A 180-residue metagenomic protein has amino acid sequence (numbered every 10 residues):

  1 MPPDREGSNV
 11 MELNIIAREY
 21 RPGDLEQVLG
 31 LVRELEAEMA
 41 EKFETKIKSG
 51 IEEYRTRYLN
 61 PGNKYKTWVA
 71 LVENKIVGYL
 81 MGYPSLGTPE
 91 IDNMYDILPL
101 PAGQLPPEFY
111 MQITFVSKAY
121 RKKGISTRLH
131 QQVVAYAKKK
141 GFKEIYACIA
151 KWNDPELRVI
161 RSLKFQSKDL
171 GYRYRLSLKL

Functional and structural regions predicted by a protein language model:
N14-G30, E41: A short beta-loop-alpha structural element at the N-terminal edge of CoA-dependent acyl/N-acetyltransferase catalytic
E36-T56: Conserved GNAT-fold acetyl-CoA-binding loop/helix
T56-V69, P84-E90, Y110: A short helix-loop-beta-strand connector motif used in the catalytic cores of GNAT acetyltransferases and, in some
K66-L80: Conserved beta-hairpin
M81-I113: Conserved acyl-donor/pantetheine-binding loop and adjacent beta-alpha core of acyl/acetyltransferases and related
V116, K122-A135, R158, S162: Conserved acetyl-CoA-binding loop-helix of GNAT-fold acetyltransferases
T127, K139, K151-L170: Conserved active-site alpha-helix within GNAT-family acetyltransferase domains
A137-I149: Conserved GNAT acetyl-CoA-binding A-motif
